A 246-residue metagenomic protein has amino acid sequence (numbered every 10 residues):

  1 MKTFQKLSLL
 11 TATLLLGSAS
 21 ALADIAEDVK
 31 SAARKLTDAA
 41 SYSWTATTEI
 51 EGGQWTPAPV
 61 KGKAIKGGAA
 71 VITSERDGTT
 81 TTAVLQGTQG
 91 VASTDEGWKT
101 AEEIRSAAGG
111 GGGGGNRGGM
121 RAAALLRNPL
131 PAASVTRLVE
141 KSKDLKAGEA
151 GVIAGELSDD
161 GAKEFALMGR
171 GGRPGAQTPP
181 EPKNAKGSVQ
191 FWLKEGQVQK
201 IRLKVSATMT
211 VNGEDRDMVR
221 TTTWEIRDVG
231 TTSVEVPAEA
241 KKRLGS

Functional and structural regions predicted by a protein language model:
K2-K63, K141-K143, G230-S246: N-terminal leader/targeting segments and the immediate start of mature chains
D24-K30, E96-G171: Flexible, processing/modification-adjacent segments and terminal tails in exported/periplasmic/extracellular proteins
S31-R34, P59-K66, G87-G90, G187-K194 (+1 more regions): Extended lipid/amphipathic-ligand handling interfaces
R34-S43, G53-W55, K63-K66, G148 (+2 more regions): Edge/loop elements at the starts and ends of beta-strands within beta-rich repeat scaffolds
T45-E49, A69-R76, I153-L157, L203-A207: Short beta-strand segments that buttress and anchor functional surface loops
E51, S74-T81, L203-V211, A240-S246: Short, solvent-exposed aromatic-acidic interface loops
P57, K61-R127: An acidic-aromatic
A150-E239: Gly/Pro-enriched, hydrophobic low-complexity segments that function as extracytoplasmic propeptides/linkers
